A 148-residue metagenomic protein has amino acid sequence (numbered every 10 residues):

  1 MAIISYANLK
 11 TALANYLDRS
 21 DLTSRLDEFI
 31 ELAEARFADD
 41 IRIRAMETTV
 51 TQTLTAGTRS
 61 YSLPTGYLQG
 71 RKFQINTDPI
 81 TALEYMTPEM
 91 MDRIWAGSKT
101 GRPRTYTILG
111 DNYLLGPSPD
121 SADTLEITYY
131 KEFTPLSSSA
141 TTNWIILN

Functional and structural regions predicted by a protein language model:
M1-L17, S24-R42, E89-N148: Internal mixed-charge
K10-S20, Q52-S60: Charged, low-complexity surface segments at secondary-structure and domain boundaries
F29-I94, L147-N148: Divalent metal-cofactor coordination and adjacent catalytic microenvironments
